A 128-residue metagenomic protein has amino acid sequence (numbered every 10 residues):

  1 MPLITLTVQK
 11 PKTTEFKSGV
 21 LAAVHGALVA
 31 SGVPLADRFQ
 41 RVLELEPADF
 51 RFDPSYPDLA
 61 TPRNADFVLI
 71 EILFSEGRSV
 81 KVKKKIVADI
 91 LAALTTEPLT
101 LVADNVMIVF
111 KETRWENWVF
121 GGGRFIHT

Functional and structural regions predicted by a protein language model:
M1-T128: Interaction-mediating elements
